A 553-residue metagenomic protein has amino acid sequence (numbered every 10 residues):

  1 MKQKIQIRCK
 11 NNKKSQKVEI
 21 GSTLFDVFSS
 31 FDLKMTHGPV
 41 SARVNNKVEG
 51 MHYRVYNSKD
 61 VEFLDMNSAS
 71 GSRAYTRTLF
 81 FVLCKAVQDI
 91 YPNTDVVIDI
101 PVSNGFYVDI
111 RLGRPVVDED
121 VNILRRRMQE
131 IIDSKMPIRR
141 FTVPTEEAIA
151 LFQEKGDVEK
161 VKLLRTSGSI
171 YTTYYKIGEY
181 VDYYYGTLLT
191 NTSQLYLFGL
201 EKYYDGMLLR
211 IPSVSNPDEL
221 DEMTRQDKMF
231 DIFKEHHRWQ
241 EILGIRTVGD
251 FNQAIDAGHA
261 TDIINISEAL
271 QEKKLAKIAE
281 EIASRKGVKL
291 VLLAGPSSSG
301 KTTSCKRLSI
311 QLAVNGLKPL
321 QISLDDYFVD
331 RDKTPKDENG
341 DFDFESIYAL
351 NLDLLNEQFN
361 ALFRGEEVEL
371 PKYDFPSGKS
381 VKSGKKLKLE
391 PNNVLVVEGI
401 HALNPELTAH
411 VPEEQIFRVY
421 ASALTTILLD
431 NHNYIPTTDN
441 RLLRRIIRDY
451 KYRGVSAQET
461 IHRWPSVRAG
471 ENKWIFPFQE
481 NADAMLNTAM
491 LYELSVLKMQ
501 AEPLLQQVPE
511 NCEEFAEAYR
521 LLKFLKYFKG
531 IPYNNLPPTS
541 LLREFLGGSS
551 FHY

Functional and structural regions predicted by a protein language model:
M1-V102, G113-R114, I123-E130: Ubiquitin-like/PB1-type beta-grasp interaction modules and other compact soluble beta-rich domains
Y53-R73, D95-K273, I278, I282-R285: Auxiliary tRNA-acceptor-end handling modules of aminoacyl-tRNA synthetases
K286, A409-Y553: Conserved NTP phosphate-binding and transfer environment spanning the P-loop NTPase/kinase superfamily
V291-L293: Hydrophobic anchor at the beta1->P-loop junction of P-loop NTPases
K301: Conserved lysine of the Walker
S304, L308: Hydrophobic positions on the alpha1 helix immediately C-terminal to the Walker A/P-loop
V314-D332: Short beta-strand-centered segment that lines the nucleotide-binding/catalytic pocket of NTP-utilizing
K333-P376: Conserved nucleotide-sensing/catalytic segment adjacent to the nucleotide-binding pocket in NTP-handling enzymes
